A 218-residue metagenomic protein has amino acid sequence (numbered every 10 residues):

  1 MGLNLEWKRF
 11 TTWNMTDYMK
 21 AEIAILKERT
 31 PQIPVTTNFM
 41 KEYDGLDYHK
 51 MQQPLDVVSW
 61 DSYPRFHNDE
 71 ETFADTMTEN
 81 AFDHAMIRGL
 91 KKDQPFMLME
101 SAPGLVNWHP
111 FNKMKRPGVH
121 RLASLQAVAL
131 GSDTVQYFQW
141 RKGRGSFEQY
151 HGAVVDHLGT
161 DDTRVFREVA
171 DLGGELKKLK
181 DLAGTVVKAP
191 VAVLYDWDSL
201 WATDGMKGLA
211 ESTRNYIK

Functional and structural regions predicted by a protein language model:
M1-P54, S212-Y216: Active-site neighborhood of glycoside hydrolase catalytic domains
K20, Q32, K41, D56 (+1 more regions): Carbohydrate-binding surfaces of carbohydrate-active enzymes
